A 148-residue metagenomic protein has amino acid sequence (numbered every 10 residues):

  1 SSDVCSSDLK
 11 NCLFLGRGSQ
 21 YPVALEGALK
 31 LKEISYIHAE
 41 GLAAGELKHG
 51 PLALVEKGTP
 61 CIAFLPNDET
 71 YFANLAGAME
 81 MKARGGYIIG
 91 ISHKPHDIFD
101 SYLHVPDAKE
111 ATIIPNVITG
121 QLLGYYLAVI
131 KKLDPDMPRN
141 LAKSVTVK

Functional and structural regions predicted by a protein language model:
S1-S6: Short, small-residue-biased leader/transition segments that mark boundaries at the very start of proteins
S7-K148: A SIS-like phosphosugar-recognition module
